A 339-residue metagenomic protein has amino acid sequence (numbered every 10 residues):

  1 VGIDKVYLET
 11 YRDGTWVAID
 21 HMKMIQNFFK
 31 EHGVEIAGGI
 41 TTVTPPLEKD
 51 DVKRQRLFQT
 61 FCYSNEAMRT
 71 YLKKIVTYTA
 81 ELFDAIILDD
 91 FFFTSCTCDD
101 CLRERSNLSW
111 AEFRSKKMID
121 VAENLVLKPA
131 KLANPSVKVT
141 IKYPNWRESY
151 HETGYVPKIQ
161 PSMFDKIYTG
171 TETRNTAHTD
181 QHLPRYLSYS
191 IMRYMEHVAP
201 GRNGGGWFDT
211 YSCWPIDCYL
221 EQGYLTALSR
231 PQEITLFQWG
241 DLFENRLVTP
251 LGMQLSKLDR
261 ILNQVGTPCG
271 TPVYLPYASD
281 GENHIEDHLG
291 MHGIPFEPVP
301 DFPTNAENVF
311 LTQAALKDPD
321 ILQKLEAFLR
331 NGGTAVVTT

Functional and structural regions predicted by a protein language model:
V1, A18-M24, E66-K73, F113-V126 (+5 more regions): Well-ordered, non-membrane alpha-helical segments in soluble/globular domains
V1-H21, V43, P303: N-terminal substrate-binding region of glycoside hydrolase catalytic domains
E9-R12, L47-K49, D84, D89-D90 (+3 more regions): Hydrophobic targeting/anchoring helices
W16-G39, R103-E104, F243-Q264: Short acidic, glycine/proline-enriched helix-loop-strand junctions
M22-D84, S95-C98, E112, D120 (+2 more regions): Active-site-adjacent "subsite" loops/lids of carbohydrate-active enzymes
H32-V34, N134-V137, P200-R202, R330-T334: A short helix->loop->beta-strand "cap" motif at the edges of active sites that frequently abuts
L47, A278-T339: Helical hinge/lid and interdomain linker segments adjacent to catalytic or ligand-binding clefts that mediate domain
I87-A111, W146-E148: Active-site-proximal loop/short-helix segments that contain or immediately flank catalytic acid/base residue(s)
